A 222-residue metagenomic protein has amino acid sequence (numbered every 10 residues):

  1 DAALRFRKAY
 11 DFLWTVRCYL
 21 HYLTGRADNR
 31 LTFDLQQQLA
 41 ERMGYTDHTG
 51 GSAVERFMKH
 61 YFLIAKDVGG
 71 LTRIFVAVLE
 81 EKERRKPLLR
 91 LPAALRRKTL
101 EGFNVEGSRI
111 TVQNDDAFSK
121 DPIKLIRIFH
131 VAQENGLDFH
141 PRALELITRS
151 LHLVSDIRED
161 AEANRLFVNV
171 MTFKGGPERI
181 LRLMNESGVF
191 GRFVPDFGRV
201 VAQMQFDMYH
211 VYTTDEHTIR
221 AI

Functional and structural regions predicted by a protein language model:
D1, Y209-I222: Alpha-helical phosphate/pyrophosphate-handling elements in metalloenzyme active cores
D1-H210: Non-catalytic interface/linker regions that flank or bridge core catalytic/transmembrane domains
